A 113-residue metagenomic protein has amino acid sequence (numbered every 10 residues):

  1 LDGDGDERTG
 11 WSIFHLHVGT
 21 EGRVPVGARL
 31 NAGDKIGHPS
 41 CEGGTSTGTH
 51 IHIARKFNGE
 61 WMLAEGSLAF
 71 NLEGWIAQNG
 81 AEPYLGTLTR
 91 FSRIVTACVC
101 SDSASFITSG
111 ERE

Functional and structural regions predicted by a protein language model:
L1-G5, G33, Q78: Intrinsic-disorder/low-complexity regions
L1-V26, E60: Active-site region of chymotrypsin-like
G5, C41-T47: Short consensus segments that form the blades of beta-propeller domains, in both extracellular/periplasmic
G10, P25-N31, T47-H50, A54-E113: Acidic, glycine-rich catalytic/binding loops that coordinate metals and/or anionic ligands
S12-L16, G37-H38, H52-R55: Structural recognition of the beta-strand scaffold that forms the well-ordered cores of secreted hydrolase catalytic
G19, E42, L68-F70: A generic structural motif
V26-E42: Active-site-proximal beta-strands of protease catalytic cores
